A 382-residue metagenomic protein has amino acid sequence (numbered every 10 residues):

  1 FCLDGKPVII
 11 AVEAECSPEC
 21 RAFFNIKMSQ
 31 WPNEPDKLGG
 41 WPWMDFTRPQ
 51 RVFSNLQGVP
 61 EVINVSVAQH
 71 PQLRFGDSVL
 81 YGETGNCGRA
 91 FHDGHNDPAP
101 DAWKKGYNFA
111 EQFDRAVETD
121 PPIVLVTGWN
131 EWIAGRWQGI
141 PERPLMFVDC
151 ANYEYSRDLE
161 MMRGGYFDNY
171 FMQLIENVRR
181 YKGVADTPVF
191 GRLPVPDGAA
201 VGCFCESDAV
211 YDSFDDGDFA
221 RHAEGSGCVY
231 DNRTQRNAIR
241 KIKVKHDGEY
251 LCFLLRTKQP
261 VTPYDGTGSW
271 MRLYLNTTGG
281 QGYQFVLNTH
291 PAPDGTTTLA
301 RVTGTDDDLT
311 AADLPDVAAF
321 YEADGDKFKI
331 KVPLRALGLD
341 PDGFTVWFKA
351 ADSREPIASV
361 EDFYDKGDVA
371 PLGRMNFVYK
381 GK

Functional and structural regions predicted by a protein language model:
F1-V195, T278, L314-P315, G338 (+3 more regions): Glycan-processing catalytic domains of CAZymes
V189-E206, R272-T296, R335-K382: Acidic/polar low-complexity flexible segments
G198-A199, E249-Q259, K327-L334: Short, well-ordered beta-strand segments enriched in hydrophobic/aromatic residues
D231-V244, Y250-R256: Segments forming glycine/polar-rich beta-alpha architectures that bind adenosine-containing cofactors
Q235, D306-V317: Short beta-strand and strand-turn-strand segments in soluble, beta-rich domains
R240-K243, P315-Y321: Beta-strand-rich interaction surfaces with strong enrichment in secreted/lumenal proteins
Q259-Y264, G279: Extended, low-complexity, turn-rich repeat/linker tracts enriched in Gly/Pro/Ser/Thr and Asp/Glu that occur
D265-M271: Short coil-to-beta strand junction motifs in C2/discoidin
